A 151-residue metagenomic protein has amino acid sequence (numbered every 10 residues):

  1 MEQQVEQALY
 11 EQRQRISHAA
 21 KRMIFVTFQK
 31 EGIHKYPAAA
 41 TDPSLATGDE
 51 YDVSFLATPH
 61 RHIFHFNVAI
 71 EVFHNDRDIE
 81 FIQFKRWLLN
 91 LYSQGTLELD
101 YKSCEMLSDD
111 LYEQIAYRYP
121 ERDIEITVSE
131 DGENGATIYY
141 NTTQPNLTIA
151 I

Functional and structural regions predicted by a protein language model:
M1-I151: Charge-rich, low-complexity N-terminal segments
